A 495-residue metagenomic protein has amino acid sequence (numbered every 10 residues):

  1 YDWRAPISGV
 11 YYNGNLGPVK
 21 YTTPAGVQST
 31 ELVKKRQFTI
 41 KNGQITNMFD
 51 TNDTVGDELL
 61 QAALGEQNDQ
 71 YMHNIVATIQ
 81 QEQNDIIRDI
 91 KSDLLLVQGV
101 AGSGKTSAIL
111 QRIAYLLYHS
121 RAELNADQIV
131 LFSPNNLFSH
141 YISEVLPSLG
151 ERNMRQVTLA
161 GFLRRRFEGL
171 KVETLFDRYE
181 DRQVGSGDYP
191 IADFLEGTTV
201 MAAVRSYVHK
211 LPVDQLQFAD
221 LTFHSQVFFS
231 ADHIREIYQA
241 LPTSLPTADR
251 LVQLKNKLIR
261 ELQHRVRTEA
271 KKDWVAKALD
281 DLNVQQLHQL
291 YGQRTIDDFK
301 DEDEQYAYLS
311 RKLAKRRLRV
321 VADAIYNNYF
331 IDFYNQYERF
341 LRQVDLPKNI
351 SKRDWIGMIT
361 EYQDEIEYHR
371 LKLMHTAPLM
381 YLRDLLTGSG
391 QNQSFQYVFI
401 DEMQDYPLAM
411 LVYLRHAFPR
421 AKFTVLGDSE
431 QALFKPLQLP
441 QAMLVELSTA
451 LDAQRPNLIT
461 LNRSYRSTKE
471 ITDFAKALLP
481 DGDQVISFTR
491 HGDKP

Functional and structural regions predicted by a protein language model:
Y1-A62: N-terminal accessory nucleic-acid engagement/regulatory domains that precede and modulate ATP-driven motor cores
Y1-Y12, E151-P212, L216: Conserved P-loop NTPase-based nucleic-acid remodeling module centered on helicase motor cores
D57-Y179: P-loop NTPase Walker
R88, D93-G99, Y179-A192, P456-I459 (+1 more regions): Inter-lobe coupling/hinge region of RecA-like P-loop helicase motors
Q111-Y118, M380-D384, H416: Contiguous, well-ordered alpha-helical segments that form the cores/surfaces of helical PPI scaffolds
A122, N136, S143-E144, S148-R152 (+6 more regions): Conserved helicase motor core of SF1/SF2 NTP-dependent helicases
D177-S186, I234-Y238, V425, D452-Q454: Short acidic (Asp/Glu) and glycine-rich catalytic loops that position anionic groups and cofactors
D214-Y397, M410-L411: Conserved helicase NTPase catalytic core signature
